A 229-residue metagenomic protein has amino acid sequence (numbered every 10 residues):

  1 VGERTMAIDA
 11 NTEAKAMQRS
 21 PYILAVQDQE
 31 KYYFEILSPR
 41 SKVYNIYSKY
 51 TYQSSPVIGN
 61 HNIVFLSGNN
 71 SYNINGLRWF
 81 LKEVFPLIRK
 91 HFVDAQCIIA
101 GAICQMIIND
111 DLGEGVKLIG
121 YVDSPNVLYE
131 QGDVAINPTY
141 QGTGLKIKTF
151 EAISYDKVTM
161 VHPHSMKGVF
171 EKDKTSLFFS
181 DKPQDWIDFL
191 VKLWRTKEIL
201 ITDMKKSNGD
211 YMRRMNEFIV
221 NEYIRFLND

Functional and structural regions predicted by a protein language model:
V1-I23: Membrane-proximal helix-turn-helix segments that form the acceptor-binding/catalytic region of lipid-linked
Q18, I36, Y44-L118, V122-E130: Conserved catalytic-core segment of nucleotide-activated headgroup transferases in glycan assembly
P21, E130-G144, Y155-K157: Acidic donor-binding loop of glycosyltransferase active sites
L145, V161-H164, D181: Conserved acidic donor-binding loop of glycosyltransferase catalytic domains
K148-E151, V158-H162: Short hydrophobic beta-strand element within catalytic cores of glycosyltransferases and related nucleotide-activated
P163-F178: Short acidic/histidine- and often glycine-rich active-site loop of Leloir-type glycosyltransferases that engages
S176-Q184, V191-E198: Conserved acidic donor-binding segment of nucleotide-sugar-dependent glycosyltransferases
E198-D229: A charged, aromatic-enriched C-terminal amphipathic alpha-helix characteristic of glycosyltransferases across folds
